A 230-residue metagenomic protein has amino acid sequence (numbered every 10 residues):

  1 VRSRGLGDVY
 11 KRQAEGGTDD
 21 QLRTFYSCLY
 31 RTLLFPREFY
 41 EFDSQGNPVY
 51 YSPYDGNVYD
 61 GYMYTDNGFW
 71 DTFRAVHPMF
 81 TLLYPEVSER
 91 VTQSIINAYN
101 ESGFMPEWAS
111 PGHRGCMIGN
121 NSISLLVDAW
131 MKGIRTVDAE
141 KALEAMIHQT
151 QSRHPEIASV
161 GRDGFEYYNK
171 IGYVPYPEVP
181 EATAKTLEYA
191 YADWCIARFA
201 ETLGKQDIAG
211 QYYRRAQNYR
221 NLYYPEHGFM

Functional and structural regions predicted by a protein language model:
V1-Y10: Single conserved hydrophobic/aromatic residue that forms the stacking wall/gate of nucleotide- or nucleobase-binding
R12-G16, D43-T65, E107-R114, E156-K185 (+1 more regions): Active-site-adjacent structural elements in folded domains
G17-D20, R37-S44, L82-T92, W130-E144 (+1 more regions): Structural helix-adjacent loops and short alpha-helical linkers that scaffold large soluble proteins
D20-T24, Y62-D71, R114-S122, K185-Y189 (+1 more regions): Secondary-structure capping and boundary motifs in well-ordered enzyme cores
F25-F42, T65-N67, D71-S88, V127-K132 (+1 more regions): Alpha-helical support elements that line or immediately flank enzyme active sites and cofactor-binding pockets
P36, Y84-F104, A142-A158, E166-Y173 (+1 more regions): Long, well-ordered core segments of solenoidal/helical folds
R114, I118-E188: Active-site lining segments of carbohydrate-active enzymes
A197, E201-M230: Catalytic cores of carbohydrate-active enzymes
